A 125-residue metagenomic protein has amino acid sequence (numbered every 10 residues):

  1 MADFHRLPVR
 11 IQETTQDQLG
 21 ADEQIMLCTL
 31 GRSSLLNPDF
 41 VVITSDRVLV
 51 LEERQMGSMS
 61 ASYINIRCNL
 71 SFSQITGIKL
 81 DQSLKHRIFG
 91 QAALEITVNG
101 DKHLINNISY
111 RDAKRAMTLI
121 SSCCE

Functional and structural regions predicted by a protein language model:
D3-T15, G31-N37, M59-E125: Acidic, Ser/Thr- and proline-rich intrinsically disordered linker/docking segments of eukaryotic scaffolds
L19-C28: Short, hydrophobic/aromatic-rich segments at coil-to-beta transitions
L36-E53: Polybasic phosphoinositide-binding surfaces of eukaryotic membrane-targeting domains
